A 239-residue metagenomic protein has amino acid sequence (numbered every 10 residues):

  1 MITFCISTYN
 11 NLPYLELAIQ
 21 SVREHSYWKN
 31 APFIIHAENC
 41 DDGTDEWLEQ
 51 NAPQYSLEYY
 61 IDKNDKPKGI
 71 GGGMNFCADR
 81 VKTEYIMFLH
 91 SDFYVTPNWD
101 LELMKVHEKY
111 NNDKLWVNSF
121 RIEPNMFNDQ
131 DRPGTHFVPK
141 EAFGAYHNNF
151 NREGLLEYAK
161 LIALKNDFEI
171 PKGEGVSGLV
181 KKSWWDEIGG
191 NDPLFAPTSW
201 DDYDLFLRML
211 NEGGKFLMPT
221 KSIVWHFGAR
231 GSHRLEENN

Functional and structural regions predicted by a protein language model:
Q20-N30: Short, acidic, metal-binding catalytic loop of nucleotide-sugar glycosyltransferases
A37-E46: A conserved acidic beta->alpha catalytic loop
N64-V81: Glycine-rich, basic loop-to-helix element that forms the pyrophosphate-binding segment of sugar-nucleotide handling
G71, F143-R152, L156-V180: A recurrent flexible, glycine/aromatic-enriched loop bordering the glycosyltransferase active site that acts as
I86: Short aromatic/hydrophobic "clamp" motif used to bind/position activated sugar donors
Y94, N98-A145: Conserved donor NDP-sugar-binding/catalytic core segment of glycosyltransferases
I122-P124, A196, P219-E237: Active-site donor/metal-binding and catalytic loop motifs of nucleotide-sugar-dependent glycosylation enzymes
P171-G189, F195-S222: A short, conserved alpha-helix in the catalytic core of glycosyltransferases
